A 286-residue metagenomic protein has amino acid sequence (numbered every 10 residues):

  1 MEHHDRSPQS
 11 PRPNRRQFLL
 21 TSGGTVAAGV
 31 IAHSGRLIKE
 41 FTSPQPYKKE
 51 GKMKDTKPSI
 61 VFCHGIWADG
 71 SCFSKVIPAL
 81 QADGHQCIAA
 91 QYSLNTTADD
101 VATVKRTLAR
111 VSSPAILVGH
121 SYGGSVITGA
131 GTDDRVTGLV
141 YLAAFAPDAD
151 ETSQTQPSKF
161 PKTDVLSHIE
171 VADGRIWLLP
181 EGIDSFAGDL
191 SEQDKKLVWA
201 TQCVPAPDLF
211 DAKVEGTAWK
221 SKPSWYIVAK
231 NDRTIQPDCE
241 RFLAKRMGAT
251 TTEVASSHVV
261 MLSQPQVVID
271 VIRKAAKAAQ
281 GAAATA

Functional and structural regions predicted by a protein language model:
M1-N14, I38-S43: N-terminal secretory signal peptides
N14-T25, I31: N-terminal export leaders
K57-T97: Conserved HGGG/HGGXW glycine-rich cap/lid loop of the alpha/beta-hydrolase fold
G119, G123, I127: Gly/Ala-rich beta-loop-alpha elbow adjacent to hydrolase catalytic centers
R135-V136, V140-L179, A206: Flexible "cap/lid" loop of the alpha/beta hydrolase fold
Y226-V228: Short beta-strand/loop motif that positions the catalytic acidic residue of the alpha/beta-hydrolase fold
K230-A255: Conserved loop-alpha-helix segment in the C-terminal half of the alpha/beta-hydrolase fold that carries the catalytic
V254-A286: Catalytic active-site module of serine/aspartate enzymes centered on a nucleophile-bearing elbow/loop
